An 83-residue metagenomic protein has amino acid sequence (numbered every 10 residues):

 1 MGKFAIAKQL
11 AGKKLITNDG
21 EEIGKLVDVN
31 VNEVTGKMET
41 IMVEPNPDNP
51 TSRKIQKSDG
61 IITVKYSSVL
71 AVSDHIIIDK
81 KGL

Functional and structural regions predicted by a protein language model:
M1-L83: Peripheral interaction segments used for macromolecular assembly
